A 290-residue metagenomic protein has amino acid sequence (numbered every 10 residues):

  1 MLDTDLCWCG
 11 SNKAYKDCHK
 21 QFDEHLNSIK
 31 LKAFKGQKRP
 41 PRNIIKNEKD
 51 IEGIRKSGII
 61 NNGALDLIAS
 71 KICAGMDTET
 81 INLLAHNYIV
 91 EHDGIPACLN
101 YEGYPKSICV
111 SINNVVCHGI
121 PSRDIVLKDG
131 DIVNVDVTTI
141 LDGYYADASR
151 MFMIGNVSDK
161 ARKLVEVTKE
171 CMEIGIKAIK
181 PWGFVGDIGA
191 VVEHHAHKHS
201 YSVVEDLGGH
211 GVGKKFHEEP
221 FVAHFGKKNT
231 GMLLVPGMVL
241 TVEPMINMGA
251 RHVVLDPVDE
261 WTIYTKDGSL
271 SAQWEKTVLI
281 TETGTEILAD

Functional and structural regions predicted by a protein language model:
D3-T4, S11-D290: Active-site neighborhoods and metal-handling regions in enzymes and metal-associated proteins
